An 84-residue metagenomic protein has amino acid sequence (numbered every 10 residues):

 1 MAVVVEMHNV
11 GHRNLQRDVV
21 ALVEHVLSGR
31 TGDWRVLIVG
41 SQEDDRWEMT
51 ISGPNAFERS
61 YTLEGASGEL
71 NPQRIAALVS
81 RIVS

Functional and structural regions predicted by a protein language model:
M1-V36, G68-V83: Negatively charged, low-complexity tracts enriched in Asp/Glu with abundant Ser/Thr
V39-E43: A short beta-turn/loop motif at secondary-structure boundaries
D44-A56: Amphipathic beta-strand/beta-sheet edge segments enriched in Tyr/Trp
R59-A66: A short, exposed loop/beta-hairpin motif centered on an aromatic-Gly-Thr core
